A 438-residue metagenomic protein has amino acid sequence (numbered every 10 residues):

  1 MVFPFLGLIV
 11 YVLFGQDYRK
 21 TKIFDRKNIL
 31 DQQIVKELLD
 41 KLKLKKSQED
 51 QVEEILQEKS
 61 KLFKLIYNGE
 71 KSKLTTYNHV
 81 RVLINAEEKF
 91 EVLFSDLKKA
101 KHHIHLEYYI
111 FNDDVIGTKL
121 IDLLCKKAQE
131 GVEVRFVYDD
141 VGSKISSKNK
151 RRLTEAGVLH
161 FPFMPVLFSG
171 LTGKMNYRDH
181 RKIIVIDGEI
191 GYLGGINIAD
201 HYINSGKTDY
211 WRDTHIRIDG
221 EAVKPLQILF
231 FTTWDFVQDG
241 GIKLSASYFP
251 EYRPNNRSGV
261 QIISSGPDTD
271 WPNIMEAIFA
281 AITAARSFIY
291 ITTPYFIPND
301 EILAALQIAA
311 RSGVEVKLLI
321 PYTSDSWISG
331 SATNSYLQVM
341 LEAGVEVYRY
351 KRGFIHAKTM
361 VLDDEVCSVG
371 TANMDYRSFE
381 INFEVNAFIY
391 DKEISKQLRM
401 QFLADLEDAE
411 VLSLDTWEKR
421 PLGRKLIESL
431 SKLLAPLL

Functional and structural regions predicted by a protein language model:
M1-E276, A280, A284, I308 (+6 more regions): N-terminal localization/anchoring segments of enzymes in phospholipid and broader phosphate metabolism
Y109, D139, P294-Y295, S329: Glycine- and other small-residue-rich loops at beta-strand/loop junctions that grip anionic moieties
E130, R286-S287, V314-V316: Loop/turn elements at helix/coil->beta-strand transitions in domains of secreted/extracellular proteins
Y295-K317, P321, S326-I328: Helical hairpin unit composed of two closely spaced alpha helices linked by a short loop
T333-Y336: Short, glycine/polar-rich helix-capping loops at beta-to-alpha or helix-loop-helix junctions that flank or form
V347-K351: Active-site donor-binding acidic/aromatic loop of nucleotide-activated sugar and phosphosugar transferases involved
K358: Catalytic-core elements of nucleic-acid end-processing and repair enzymes
